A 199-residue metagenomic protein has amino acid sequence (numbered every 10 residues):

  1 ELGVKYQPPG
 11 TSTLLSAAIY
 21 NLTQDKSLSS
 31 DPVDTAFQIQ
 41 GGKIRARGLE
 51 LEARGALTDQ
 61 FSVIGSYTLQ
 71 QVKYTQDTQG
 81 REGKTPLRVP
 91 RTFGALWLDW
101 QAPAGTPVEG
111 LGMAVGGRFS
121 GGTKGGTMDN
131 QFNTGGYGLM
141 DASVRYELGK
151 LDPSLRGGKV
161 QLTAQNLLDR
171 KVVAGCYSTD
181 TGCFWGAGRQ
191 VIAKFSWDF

Functional and structural regions predicted by a protein language model:
E1-Q24: Structural signature of Gram-negative outer-membrane beta-barrels, strongest in the C-terminal barrel of TonB-dependent
L2, L51, V144: Short, basic/aromatic-rich helical patch in the C-terminal catalytic core of site-specific tyrosine
P8, P32-D34, G41-A46, A56 (+3 more regions): Transmembrane beta-barrel outer-membrane domains
T11, D59, P153-R156: Structured loop/turn residues at beta-strand edges in well-structured enzyme cores
S16-T23, Q40-T127, S196: Gram-negative outer-membrane beta-barrel transporters
I19-Y20, D31-Q38, L49, K159-V160 (+1 more regions): Short, functionally important structural connectors and interaction interfaces within domains
S27-A36, Q70, Y74-E82, T123-Q131 (+1 more regions): Outer-membrane beta-barrel translocator domains and adjoining extracellular loop/strand segments of Gram-negative
L87-F199: Conserved C-terminal beta-signal and adjacent last beta-strands/turns of outer-membrane beta-barrel proteins
